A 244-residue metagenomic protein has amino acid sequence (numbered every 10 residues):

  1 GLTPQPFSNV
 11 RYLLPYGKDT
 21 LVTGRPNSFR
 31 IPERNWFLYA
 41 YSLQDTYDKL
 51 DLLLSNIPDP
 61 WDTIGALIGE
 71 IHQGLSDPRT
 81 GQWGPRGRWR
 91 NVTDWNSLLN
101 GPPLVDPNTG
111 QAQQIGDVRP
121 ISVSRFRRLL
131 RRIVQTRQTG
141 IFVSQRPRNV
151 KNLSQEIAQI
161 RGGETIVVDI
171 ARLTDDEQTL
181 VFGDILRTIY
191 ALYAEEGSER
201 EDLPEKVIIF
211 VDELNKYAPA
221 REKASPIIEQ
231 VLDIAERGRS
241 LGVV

Functional and structural regions predicted by a protein language model:
L2-E236, S240: P-loop NTPase motor domains
G242-V244: Residue-level detector of anion-binding/catalytic polar loops
